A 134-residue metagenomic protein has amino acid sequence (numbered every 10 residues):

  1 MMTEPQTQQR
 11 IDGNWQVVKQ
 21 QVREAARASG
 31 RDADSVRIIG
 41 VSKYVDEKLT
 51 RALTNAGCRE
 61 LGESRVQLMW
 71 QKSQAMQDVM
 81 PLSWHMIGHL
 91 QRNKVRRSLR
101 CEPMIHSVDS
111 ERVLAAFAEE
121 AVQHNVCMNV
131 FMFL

Functional and structural regions predicted by a protein language model:
M2-L134: Conserved alpha/beta-domain cores
